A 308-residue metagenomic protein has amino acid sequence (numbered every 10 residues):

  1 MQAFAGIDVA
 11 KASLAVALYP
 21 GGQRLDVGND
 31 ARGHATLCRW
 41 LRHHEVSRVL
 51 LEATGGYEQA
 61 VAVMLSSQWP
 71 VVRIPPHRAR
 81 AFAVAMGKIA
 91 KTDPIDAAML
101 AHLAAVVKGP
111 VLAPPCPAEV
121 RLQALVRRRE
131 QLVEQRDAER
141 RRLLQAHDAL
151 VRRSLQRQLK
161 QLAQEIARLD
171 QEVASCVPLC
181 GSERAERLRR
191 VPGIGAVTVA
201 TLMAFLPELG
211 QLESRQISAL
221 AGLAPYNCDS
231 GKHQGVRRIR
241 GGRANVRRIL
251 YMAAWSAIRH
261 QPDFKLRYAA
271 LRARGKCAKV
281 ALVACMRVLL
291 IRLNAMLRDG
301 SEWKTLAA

Functional and structural regions predicted by a protein language model:
M1-A308: A detector of single, family-specific signature residues that are central to catalytic or substrate-handling motifs
